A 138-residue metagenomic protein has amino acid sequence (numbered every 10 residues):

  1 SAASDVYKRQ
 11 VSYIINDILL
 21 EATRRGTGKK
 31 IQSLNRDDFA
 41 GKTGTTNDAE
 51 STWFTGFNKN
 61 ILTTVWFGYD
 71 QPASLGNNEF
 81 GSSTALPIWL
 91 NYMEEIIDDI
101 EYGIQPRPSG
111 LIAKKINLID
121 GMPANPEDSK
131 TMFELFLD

Functional and structural regions predicted by a protein language model:
S1-L137: A penicillin-recognizing enzyme superfamily signal
